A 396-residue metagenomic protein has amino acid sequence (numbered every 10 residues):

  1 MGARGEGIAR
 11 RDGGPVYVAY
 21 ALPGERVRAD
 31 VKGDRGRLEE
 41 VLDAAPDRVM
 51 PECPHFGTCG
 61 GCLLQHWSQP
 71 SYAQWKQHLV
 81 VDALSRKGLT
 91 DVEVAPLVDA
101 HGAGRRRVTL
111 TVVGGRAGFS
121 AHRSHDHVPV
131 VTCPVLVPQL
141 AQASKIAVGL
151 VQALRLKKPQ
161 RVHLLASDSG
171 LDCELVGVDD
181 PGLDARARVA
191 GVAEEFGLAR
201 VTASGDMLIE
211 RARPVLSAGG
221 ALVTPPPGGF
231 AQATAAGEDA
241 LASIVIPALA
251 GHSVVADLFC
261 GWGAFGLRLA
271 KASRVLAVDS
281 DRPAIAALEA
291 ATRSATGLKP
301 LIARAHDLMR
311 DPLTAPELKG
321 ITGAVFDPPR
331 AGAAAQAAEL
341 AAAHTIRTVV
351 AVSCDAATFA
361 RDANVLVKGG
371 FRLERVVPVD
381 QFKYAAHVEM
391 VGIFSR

Functional and structural regions predicted by a protein language model:
M1-H55, S124, R304: Terminal RNA-binding accessory module
D12-G13, K32-G33, V112-R116, H122-S124 (+2 more regions): Short acidic-glycine loop/turn motifs at beta-strand connectors
E40-E52, G57-P159: Extended interfacial segments that mediate partner engagement and assembly in macromolecular machines
G102-R106, S169, A386-E389: A short, glycine/Asx- and small/polar-enriched loop/turn that sits immediately N-terminal to a beta-strand
A153, K158, D180-R396: Rossmann-like S-adenosyl-L-methionine
Q160-S167: Short edge beta-strands and adjacent turn/loop segments
